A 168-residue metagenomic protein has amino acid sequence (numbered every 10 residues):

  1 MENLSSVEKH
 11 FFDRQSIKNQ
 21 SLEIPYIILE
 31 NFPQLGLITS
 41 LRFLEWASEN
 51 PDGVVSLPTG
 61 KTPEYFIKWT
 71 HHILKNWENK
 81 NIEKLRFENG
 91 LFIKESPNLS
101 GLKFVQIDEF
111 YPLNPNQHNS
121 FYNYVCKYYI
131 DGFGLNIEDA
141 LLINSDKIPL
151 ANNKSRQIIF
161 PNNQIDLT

Functional and structural regions predicted by a protein language model:
M1-V55, Y65-F87, F92-I93: N-terminal glycine-/serine-/threonine-rich phosphate-binding loop
E2-I24, R86-T168: Ligand-binding beta-strand-loop-alpha-helix segment within the catalytic cores of soluble metabolic enzymes
Q34, I38, K61, N116 (+2 more regions): Conserved active-site and cofactor/substrate-binding residues in soluble primary-metabolism enzymes
R42, T59, H71-I73, I82 (+2 more regions): Generic preference for flexible, low-structure residues
V54-P58, V105-D108: Short glycine-rich or small-residue beta-strand-to-loop segments that form or flank ligand, phosphate, metal/Fe-S
S56-Y65, I148: Gly/Ser/Thr-rich loops at beta-strand to alpha-helix junctions that form or flank small-molecule/cofactor-binding
